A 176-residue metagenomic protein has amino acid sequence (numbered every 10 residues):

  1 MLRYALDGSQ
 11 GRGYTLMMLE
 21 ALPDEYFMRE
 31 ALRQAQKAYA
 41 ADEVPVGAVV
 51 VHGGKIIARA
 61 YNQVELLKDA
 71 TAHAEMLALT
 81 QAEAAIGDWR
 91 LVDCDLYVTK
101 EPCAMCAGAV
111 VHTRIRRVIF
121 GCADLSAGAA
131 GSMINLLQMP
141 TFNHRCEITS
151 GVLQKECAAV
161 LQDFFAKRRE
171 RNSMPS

Functional and structural regions predicted by a protein language model:
A5-G8: Short hydrophobic alpha-helical segments enriched in small aliphatic residues
Y14-A38, G53, P102-S176: Zinc-dependent deaminase
V46-G54: Short beta-strand scaffold segments in enzyme catalytic cores
H52-G53, T80, V92: A cytosolic small-molecule/anion-sensing beta-strand core signal
L66-L77: A short, polar/charged loop-to-alpha-helix boundary motif
D88-E101: Immediate flanking context of iron-sulfur cluster ligation sites
